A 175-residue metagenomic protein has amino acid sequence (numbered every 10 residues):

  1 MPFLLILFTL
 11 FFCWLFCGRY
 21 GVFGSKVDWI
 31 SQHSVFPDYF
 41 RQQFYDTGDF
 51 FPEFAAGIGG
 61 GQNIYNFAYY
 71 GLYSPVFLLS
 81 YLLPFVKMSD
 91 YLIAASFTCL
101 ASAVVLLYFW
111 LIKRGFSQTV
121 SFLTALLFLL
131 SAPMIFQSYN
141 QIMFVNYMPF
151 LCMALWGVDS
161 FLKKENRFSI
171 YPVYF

Functional and structural regions predicted by a protein language model:
M1-W14, A125, Y171-Y174: Alpha-helical transmembrane segments
T9-V104, L126-P149: Membrane-interface coil-to-helix junctions
C17, S80, Y108-I112, D159 (+1 more regions): Membrane-water interface at transmembrane helix exits
A101-F109, L151-W156: Central hydrophobic cores of alpha-helical transmembrane segments in multi-pass inner-membrane proteins across all
L107-L130: Transmembrane-helix signature of polytopic, membrane-embedded enzymes that assemble or transfer cell-envelope glycans
T119-T124, I142-Y147, S169-V173: Hydrophobic alpha-helical membrane segments of integral membrane proteins
A154-I170: Membrane-interface transmembrane helices that cradle and orient dolichyl/undecaprenyl
